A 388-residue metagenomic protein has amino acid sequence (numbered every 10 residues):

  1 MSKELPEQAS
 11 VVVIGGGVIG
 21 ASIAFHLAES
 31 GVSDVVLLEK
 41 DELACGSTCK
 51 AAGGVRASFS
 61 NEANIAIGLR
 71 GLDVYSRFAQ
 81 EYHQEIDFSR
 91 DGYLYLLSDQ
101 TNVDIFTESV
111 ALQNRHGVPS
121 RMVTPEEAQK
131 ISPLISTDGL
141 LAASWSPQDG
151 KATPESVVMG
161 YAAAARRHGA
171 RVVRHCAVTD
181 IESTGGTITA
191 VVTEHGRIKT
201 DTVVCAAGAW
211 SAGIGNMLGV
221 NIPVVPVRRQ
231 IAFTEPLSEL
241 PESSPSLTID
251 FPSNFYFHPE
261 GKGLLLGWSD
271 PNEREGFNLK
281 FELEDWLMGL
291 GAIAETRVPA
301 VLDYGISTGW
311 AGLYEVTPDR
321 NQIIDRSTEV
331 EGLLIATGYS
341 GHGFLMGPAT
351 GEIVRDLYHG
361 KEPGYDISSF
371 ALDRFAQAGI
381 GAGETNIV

Functional and structural regions predicted by a protein language model:
L5-I19, V36: Beta1/beta-strand and adjacent pyrophosphate-binding region of the FAD-binding site in flavoprotein oxidoreductases
A28-T48: Glycine-rich FAD pyrophosphate-binding loop
G53-I131, N254-Y256, E275, A294: Dinucleotide-binding Rossmann-like beta1-alpha1 core, especially the glycine-rich loop that anchors the ADP
A66-L69, L97-D104, W145-A163, L279-D285: Short beta-strand to alpha-helix junction loop
W145-D201: Helical element adjacent to the flavin cofactor pocket in flavoenzyme catalytic cores
R197-S244: Central helical "cap/lid" subdomain
N221, P236-G332: Active-site lid/adjacent beta-loop-alpha segment flanking the redox-cofactor pocket in flavoenzymes
A292-V388: C-terminal catalytic lobe of FAD-dependent flavoproteins
